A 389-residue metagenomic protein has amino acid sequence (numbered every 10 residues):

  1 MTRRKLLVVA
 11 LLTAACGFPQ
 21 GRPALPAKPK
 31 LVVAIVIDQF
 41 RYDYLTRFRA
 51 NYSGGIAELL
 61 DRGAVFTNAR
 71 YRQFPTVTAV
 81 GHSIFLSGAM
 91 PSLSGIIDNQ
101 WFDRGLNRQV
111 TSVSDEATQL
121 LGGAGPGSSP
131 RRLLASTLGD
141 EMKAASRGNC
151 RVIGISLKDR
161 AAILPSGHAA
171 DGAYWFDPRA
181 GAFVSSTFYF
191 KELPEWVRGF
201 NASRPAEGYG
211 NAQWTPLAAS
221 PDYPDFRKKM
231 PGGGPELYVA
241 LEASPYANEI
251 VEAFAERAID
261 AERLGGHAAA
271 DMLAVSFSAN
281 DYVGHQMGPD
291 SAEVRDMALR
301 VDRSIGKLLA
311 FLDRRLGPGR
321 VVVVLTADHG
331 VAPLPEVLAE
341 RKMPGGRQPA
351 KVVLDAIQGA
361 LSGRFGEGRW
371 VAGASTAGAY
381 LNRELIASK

Functional and structural regions predicted by a protein language model:
A10-P19: Hydrophobic h-region of N-terminal signal peptides that target proteins for export in Gram-negative bacteria
F18-A64: Active-site-proximal N-terminal segment of extracellular/periplasmic enzymes that hydrolyze or transfer
P29-R41, L59-L60, F85, M142 (+4 more regions): Beta-strand elements within well-structured catalytic alpha/beta cores of enzymes that handle phosphate/sulfate esters
I37, N51, N68, V77 (+11 more regions): Secreted, luminal/periplasmic, and some membrane-associated catalytic domains that remodel anionic oxygen-ester
T46-L93, R151-I155: Short, structured active-site-proximal loop/turn typified by the sulfatase FGly-forming signature C/S-X-P-X-R
N149-S156, A162-P165, N248-Y282: Active-site regions of oxyanion-processing enzymes, predominantly non-cytosolic
I163-G172, P231-V239, A243, G266-V301 (+1 more regions): Active-site His/acidic residue clusters
A170-F254: Long, well-ordered, tryptophan-enriched scaffold segments
